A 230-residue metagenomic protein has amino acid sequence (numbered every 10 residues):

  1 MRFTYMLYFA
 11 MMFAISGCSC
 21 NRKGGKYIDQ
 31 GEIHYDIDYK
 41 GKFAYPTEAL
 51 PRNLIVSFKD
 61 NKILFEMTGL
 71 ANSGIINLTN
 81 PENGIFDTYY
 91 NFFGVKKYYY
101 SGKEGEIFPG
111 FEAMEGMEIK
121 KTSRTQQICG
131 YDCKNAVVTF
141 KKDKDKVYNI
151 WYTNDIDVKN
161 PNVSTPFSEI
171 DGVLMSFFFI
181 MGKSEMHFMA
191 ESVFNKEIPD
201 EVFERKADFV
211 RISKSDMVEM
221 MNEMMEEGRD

Functional and structural regions predicted by a protein language model:
M1-S16: Sec-dependent bacterial lipoprotein signal peptides
S19-D230: Extended soluble regions of mature proteins
